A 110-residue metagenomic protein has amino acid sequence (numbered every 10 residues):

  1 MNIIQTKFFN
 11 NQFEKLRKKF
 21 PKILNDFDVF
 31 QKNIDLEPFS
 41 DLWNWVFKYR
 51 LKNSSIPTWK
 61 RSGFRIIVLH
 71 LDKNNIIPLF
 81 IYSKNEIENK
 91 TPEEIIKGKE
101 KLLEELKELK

Functional and structural regions predicted by a protein language model:
M1-F27, K110: Arg/Lys-rich, positively charged N-terminal/basic patches that mediate binding to nucleic acids
Q5, I23-F30, G63, E94 (+1 more regions): Amphipathic alpha-helical interface surfaces
N10-F13, D28-F30, I56-I66, E104: Phosphate-binding glycine-rich loops and adjacent basic patches that engage nucleotide phosphates, nucleic-acid
N11, K15, K19-K22, F39-W45 (+3 more regions): Short, structured surface patches at the beginning of a domain
D26-S40: Negatively charged, low-complexity tracts enriched in Asp/Glu with abundant Ser/Thr
P38-Y82: Basic/aromatic recognition patch in beta-strand/loop cores that engages polyanionic ligands
F64, L69-K110: Enriched for short, Lys/Arg-rich terminal
